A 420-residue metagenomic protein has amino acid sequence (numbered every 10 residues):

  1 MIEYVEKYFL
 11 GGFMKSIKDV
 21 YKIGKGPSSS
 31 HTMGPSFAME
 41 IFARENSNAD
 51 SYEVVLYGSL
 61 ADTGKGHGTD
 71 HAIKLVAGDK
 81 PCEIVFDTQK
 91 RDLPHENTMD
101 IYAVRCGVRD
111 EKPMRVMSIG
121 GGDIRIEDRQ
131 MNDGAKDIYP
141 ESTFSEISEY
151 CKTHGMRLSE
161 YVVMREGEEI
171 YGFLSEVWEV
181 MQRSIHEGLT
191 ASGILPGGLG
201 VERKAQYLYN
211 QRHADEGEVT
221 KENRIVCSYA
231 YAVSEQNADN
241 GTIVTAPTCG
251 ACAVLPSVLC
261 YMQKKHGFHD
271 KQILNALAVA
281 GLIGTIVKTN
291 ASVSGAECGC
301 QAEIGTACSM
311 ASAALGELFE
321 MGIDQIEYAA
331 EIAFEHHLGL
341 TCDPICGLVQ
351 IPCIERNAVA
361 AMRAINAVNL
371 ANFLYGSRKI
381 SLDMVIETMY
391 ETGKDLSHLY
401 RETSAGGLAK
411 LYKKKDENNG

Functional and structural regions predicted by a protein language model:
I2-F13: Short, Lys/Arg-enriched N-terminal segments with co-localized hydrophobic residues within the first ~10-30 amino acids
K18-K22, S36-G58, G66, H95-E96 (+6 more regions): Non-transmembrane, aqueous-exposed alpha-helical and coiled segments at domain scale
Y21-I41, D239-V258, C300-A307: Conserved phosphate/anionic-ligand binding catalytic regions in large, soluble enzymes, centered on
I23-G24, S294-G299, P344-C353: Short beta-alpha connecting loops at secondary-structure transitions that line or flank enzyme active sites
S30-E45, P256-G267, S312-E320: Alpha-helical support elements that line or immediately flank enzyme active sites and cofactor-binding pockets
V76, C82-E216: C-terminal regulatory domains involved in ligand/effector binding and gene-expression control
Q182-G267, Q272-T285, T289-G295, G407-G420: Accessory "access/gating" subregions that flank catalytic or transport cores
L315-G420: Functionally critical mobile loop/hinge segments
